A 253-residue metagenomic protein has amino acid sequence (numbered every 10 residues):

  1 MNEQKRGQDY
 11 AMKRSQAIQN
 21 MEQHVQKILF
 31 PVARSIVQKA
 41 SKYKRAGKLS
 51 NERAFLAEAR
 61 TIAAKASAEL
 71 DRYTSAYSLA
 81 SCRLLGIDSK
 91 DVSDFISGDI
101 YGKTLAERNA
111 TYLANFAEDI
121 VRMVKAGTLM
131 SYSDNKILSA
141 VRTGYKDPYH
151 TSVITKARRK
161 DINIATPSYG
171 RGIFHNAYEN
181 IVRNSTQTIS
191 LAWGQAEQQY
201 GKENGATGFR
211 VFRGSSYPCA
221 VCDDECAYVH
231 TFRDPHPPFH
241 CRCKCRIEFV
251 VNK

Functional and structural regions predicted by a protein language model:
M1-Y169, N252-K253: N-terminal leader/targeting and assembly helices and adjacent pre-domain segments
A165-K253: Acidic, glycine-rich two-metal-ion catalytic cores of nucleic acid-processing enzymes
